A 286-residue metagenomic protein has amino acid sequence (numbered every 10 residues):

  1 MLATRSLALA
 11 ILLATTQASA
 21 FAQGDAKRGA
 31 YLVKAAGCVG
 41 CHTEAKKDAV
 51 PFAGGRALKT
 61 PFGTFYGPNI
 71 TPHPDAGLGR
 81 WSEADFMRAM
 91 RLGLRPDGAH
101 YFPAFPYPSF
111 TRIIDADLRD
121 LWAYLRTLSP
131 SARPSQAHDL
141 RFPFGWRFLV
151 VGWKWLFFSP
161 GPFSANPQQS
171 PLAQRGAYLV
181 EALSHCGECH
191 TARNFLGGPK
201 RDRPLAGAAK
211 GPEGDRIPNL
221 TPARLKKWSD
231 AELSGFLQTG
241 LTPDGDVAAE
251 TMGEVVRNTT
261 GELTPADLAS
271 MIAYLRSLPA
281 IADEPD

Functional and structural regions predicted by a protein language model:
S6-Q17: Bacterial N-terminal signal peptides
A18-K34, R80, G152-E181: Electrostatic cytochrome c docking/interface patches
G29, A35-A45, F86, L121 (+4 more regions): The canonical Cys-X-X-Cys-His
A57-R88, P108-L118, P204-D244, E254-L268: Electron-transfer interface patches adjacent to heme c in soluble/periplasmic c-type cytochromes and di-/multiheme
A84, G93, G98-S109, I114-Y124: Membrane-embedded segments
D97-A99, G187, L196-G197, K227 (+2 more regions): Substrate-binding/catalytic groove segments of enzymes that remodel or degrade extracellular structural polymers
R133-V150: Extended, well-folded interaction surfaces typified by the phenylalanyl-tRNA synthetase beta subunit core
E250-D286: A cross-kingdom marker for long, charged
